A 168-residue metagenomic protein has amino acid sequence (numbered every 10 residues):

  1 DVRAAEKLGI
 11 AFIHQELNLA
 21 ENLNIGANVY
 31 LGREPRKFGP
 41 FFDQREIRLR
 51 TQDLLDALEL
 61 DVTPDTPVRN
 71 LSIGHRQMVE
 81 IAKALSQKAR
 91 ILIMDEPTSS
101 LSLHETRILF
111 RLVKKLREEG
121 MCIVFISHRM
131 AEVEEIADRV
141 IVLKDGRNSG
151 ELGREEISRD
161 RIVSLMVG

Functional and structural regions predicted by a protein language model:
D1-G168: Glycine-rich phosphate-binding loops of nucleotide-dependent enzymes
